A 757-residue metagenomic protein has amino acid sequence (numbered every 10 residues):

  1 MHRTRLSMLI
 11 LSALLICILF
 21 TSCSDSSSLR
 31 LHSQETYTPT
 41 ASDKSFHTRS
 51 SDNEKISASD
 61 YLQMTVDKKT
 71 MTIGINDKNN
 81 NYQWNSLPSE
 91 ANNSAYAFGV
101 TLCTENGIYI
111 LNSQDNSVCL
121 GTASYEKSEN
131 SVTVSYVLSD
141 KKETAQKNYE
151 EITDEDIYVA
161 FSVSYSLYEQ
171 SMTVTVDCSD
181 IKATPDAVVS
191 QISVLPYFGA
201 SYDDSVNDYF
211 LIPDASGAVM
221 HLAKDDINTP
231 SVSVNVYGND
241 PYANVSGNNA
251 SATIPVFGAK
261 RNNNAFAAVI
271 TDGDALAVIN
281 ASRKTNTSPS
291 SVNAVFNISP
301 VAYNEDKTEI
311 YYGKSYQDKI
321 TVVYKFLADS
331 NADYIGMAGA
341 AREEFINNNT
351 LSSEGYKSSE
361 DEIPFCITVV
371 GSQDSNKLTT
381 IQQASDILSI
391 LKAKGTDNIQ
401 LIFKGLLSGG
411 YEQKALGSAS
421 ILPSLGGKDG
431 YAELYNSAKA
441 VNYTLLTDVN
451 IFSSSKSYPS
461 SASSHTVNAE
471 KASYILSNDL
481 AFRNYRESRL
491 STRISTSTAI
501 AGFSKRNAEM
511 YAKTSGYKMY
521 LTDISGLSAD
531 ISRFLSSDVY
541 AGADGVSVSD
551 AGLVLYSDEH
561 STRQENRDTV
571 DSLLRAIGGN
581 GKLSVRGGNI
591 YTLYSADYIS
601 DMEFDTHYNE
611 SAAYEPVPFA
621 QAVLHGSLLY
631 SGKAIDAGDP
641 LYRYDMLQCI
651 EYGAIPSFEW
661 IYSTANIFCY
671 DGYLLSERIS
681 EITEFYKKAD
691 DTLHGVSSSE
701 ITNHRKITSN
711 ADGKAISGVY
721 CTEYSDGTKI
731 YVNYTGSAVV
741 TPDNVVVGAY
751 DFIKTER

Functional and structural regions predicted by a protein language model:
M1-R3: N-terminal secretory signal peptides that target proteins for export/translocation
L6-D25: Sec-dependent N-terminal signal peptides of Gram-positive bacterial secreted proteins and lipoproteins
C23-V100, C721-D726, A738-K754: Beta-strand-rich N-terminal accessory domains
I56-N398: Carbohydrate-recognition beta-sandwich/jelly-roll modules in extracellular/periplasmic carbohydrate-active proteins
V66, M71-K78, S251, A259-V292 (+3 more regions): Active-site-proximal substrate-binding groove within the catalytic cores of carbohydrate-active enzymes
Y149, L416-I421, Y556-E565: Short, flexible/disordered intra-domain loops and linkers
V194, L401-K404, T447, V548-L553 (+1 more regions): Conserved beta-strand positions
Y356-N436, V441-G526: Aromatic-lined carbohydrate-binding/catalytic grooves of carbohydrate-active enzymes
